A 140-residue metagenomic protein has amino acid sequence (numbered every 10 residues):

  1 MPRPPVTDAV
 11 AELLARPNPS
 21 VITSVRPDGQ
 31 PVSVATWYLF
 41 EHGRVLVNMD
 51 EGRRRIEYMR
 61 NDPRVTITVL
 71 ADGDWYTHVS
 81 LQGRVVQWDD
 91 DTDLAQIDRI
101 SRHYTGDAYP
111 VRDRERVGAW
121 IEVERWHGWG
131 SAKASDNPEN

Functional and structural regions predicted by a protein language model:
M1-P5, Y76-N140: Charged, gly/pro-rich active-site loop segments
M1-S20: Short, basic/aromatic recognition patches
P4-D8, D50-R54, R112: Residues at secondary-structure transition points
P17-D50, E57, T66-V69, S80: Short beta-strand segments
D28-Q30, G73-W75, D113: A short beta-turn/loop motif at secondary-structure boundaries
E51, A71-D72, V123: Short secondary-structure boundary segments
I56-D62, H78, N140: A short, polar/proline- and glycine-enriched secondary-structure boundary/capping micro-motif
